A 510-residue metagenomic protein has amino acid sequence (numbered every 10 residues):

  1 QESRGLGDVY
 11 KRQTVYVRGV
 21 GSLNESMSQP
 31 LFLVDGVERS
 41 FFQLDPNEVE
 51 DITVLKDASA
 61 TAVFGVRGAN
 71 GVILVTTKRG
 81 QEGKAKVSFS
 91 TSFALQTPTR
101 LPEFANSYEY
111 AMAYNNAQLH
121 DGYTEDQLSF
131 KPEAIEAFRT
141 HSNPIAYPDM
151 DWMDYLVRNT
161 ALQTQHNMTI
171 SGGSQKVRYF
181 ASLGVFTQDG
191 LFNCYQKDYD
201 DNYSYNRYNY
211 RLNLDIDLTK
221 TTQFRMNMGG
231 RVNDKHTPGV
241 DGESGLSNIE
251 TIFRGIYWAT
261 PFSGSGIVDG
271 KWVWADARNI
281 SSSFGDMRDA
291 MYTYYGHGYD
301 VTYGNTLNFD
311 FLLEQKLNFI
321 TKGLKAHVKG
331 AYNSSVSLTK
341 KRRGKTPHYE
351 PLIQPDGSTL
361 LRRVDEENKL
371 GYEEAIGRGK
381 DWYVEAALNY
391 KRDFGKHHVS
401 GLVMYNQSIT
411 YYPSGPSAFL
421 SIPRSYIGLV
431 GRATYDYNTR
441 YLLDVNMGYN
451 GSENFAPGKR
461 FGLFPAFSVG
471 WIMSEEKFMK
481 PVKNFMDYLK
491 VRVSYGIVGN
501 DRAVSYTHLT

Functional and structural regions predicted by a protein language model:
S3-Y210, F224: Short, small/polar-rich motifs associated with maturation and membrane association, primarily at protein termini
T77, F89, M168-S174, L212-I216 (+5 more regions): Residues on the lipid-exposed face of transmembrane beta-strands in outer-membrane beta-barrel proteins
G80-A85, Q175-K176, L191, T221 (+5 more regions): Short loop/turn motifs that connect adjacent beta-strands in outer-membrane beta-barrel proteins
V87-L95, L183-V185, M226-V232, V328-S334 (+4 more regions): Transmembrane beta-barrel strands of outer-membrane/channel proteins
P98-R100, P144-G184, Q188-F192, D201-M287 (+7 more regions): Flexible loop and strand-edge segments within Gram-negative outer membrane beta-barrel domains
F104-Y110, K197-D201, D241-F253, K341-I353 (+4 more regions): Flexible, surface-exposed loop regions and adjacent strand-edge segments of Gram-negative outer-membrane beta-barrel
P148-S171, T260-D269, G344-D444, S452-A456 (+1 more regions): Outer-membrane beta-barrel transmembrane domain signature of Gram-negative proteins, especially the mid-to-C-terminal
S414, K480-L509: Solvent-exposed loop/turn elements at secondary-structure boundaries
